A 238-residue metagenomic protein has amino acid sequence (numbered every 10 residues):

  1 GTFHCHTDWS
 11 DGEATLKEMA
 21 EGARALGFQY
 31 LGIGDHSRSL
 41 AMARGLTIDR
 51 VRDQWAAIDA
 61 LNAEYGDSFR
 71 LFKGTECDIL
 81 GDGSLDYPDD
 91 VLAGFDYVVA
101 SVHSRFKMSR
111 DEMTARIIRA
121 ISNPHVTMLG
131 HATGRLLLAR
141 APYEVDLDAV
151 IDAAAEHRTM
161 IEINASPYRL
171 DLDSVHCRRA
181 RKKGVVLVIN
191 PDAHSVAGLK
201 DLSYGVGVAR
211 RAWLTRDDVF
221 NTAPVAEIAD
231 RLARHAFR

Functional and structural regions predicted by a protein language model:
G1-T7, E13-F69, G81-R238: Charged catalytic cores and adjacent phosphate/nucleic-acid-binding surfaces used for phosphate/nucleic-acid chemistry
I33, T75-E76: Core AdoMet radical
L71-K73: Short beta-strand elements
